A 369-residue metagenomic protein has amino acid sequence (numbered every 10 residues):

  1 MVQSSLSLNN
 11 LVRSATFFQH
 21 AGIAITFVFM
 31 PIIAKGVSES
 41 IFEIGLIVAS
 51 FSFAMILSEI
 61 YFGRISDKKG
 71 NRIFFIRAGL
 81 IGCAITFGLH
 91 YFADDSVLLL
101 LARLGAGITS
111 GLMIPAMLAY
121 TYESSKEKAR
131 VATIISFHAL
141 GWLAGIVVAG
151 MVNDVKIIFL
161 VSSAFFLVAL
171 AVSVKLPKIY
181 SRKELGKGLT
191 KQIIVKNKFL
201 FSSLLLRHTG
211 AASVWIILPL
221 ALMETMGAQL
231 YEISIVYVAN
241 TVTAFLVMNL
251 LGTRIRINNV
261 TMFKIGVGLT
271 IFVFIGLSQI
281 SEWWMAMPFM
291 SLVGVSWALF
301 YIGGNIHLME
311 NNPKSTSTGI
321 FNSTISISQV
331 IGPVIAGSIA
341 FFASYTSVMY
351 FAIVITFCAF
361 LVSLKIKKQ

Functional and structural regions predicted by a protein language model:
V2-S52, N197-S203, R207-M226, E232-V236: Helix-loop boundary and gating motifs at the non-cytosolic
F17, V97-L112, L205, M285-L299: Hydrophobic core of transmembrane alpha-helices in multi-pass small-molecule transporters, especially MFS/SLC-type
L57-Y91: Conserved MFS/SLC helix-loop-helix module at the cytosolic interface between two early adjacent transmembrane helices
S58-G70, N153, L246-N259, A340: Helix-to-loop junctions at the C-terminal end of transmembrane segments in multipass secondary transporters
F74-G88, T261-G276: Structural signature of the two symmetry-related core transmembrane helices
A102-H138: Cytoplasmic helix-loop-helix junction between adjacent transmembrane helices in 12-TM secondary transporters
S163-R182, A359-K367: C-terminal membrane-cytosol helix-exit motif in multi-pass small-molecule transporters
P313-A343: A late C-terminal transmembrane helix in Major Facilitator Superfamily
